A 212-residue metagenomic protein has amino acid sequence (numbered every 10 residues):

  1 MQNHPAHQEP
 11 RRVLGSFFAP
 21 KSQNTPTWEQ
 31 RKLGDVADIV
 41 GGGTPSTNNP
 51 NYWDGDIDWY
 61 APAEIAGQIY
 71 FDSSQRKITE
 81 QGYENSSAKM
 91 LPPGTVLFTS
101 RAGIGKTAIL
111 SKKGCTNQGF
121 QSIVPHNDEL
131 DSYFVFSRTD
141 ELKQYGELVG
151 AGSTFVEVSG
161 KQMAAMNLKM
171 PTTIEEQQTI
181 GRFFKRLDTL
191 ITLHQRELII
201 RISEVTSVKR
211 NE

Functional and structural regions predicted by a protein language model:
M1-E29, T173-E212: Amphipathic alpha-helical segments with low aromatic content
S16, R31-G34, A63, R76 (+2 more regions): Structural detector for helix-capping/boundary residues
K21-G43: Non-catalytic DNA-recognition/assembly elements of restriction-modification systems
S22, S46-T47, N85: Short, solvent-exposed loop/turn positions at domain surfaces that link secondary-structure elements or cap domain
P45, R138-L168: Specificity-determining recognition surfaces
G55-D56, A61-A63, Y70-D140: A short beta-sheet element
S100, G114-Q121, T154-E176: A short glycine-rich beta-alpha junction/loop motif
